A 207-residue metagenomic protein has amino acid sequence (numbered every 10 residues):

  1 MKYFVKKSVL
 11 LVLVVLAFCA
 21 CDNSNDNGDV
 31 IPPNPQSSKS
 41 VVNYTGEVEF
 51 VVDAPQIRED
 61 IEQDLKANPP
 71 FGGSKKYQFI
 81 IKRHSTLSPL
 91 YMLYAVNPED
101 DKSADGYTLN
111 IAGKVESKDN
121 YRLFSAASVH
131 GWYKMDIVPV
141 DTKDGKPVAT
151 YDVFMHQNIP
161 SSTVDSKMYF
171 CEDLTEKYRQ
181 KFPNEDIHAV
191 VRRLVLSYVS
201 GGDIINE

Functional and structural regions predicted by a protein language model:
M1-C19: Sec-dependent bacterial lipoprotein signal peptides
F18-V52, L196-E207: Bacterial Sec-dependent N-terminal signal peptides
V30-Q78, T86: N-terminal export/targeting and maturation segments
F71-K75, G131, A189-L194: Amphipathic hydrophobic-ligand
K75-S162: Predominantly extracellular/secreted and cell-surface proteins with exposed, flexible low-complexity segments
D165-E207: Edge beta-strand at a domain terminus
